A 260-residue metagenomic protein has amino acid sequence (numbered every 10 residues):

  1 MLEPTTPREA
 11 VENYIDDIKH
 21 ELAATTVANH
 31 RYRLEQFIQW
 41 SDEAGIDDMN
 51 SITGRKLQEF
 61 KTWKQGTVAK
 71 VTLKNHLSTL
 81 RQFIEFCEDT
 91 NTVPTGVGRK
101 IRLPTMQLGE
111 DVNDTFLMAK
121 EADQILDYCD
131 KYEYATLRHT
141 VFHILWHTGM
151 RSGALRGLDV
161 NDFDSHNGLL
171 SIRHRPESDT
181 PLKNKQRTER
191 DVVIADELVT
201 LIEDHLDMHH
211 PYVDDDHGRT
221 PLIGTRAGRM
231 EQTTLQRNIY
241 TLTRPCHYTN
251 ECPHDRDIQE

Functional and structural regions predicted by a protein language model:
E9-V112: N-terminal core-binding DNA-recognition domain of tyrosine recombinases/integrases
V27, L80, V141-F142, G149-L158: Alpha-helix N-cap/helix-start motif at helix boundaries, enriched for small hydrophobics
H30, H76, L137-R138, E231 (+1 more regions): Hydrophobic (often cysteine-bearing) scaffold residues that line and stabilize catalytic clefts of nucleotide/cofactor
Q107-Q124, T180-D196, V213-G218: DNA breakage-rejoining catalytic core of tyrosine-based enzymes
A119-S152, H217: Basic, Lys/Arg- and aromatic-enriched nucleic-acid-binding interface segment
L137, R151-S152, R190, H210 (+1 more regions): Short, cationic motifs built from Arg/Lys/His that form the positively charged side of catalytic pockets
G157-L201: Conserved tyrosine-mediated DNA breakage-rejoining catalytic core shared by Y-recombinases
E197-Q259: Active-site/catalytic core of tyrosine-dependent DNA strand-transfer enzymes
